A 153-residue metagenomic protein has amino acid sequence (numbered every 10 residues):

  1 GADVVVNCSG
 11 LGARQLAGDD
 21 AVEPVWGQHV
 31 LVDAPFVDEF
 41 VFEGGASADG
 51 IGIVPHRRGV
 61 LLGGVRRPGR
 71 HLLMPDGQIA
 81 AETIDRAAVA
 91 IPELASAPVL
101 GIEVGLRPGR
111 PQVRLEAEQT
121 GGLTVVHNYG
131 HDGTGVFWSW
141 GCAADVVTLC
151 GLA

Functional and structural regions predicted by a protein language model:
A2-G10, A143: Short hydrophobic core segments
G10-L11, R66: Short glycine-/small-residue-rich Rossmann-like dinucleotide-binding loops
L11-G12, H131: Short glycine-rich anion-binding loops that position phosphate/pyrophosphate groups of nucleotides and phosphorylated
A13-E43, I84-A95: Central beta-strand plus flanking loop segment that forms part of the substrate or channel wall within the catalytic
Q15-G18, L72-L73, P111, F137-W138: Short glycine-/acidic-enriched loop or helix-start segments at secondary-structure transitions that form or flank
P35-D38, R57, R67-P108: Flavin-binding catalytic cores
P35-G63: Conserved FAD-binding catalytic core of PHBH/FMO-like flavoproteins
A97-A153: C-terminal catalytic lobe of FAD-dependent flavoproteins
